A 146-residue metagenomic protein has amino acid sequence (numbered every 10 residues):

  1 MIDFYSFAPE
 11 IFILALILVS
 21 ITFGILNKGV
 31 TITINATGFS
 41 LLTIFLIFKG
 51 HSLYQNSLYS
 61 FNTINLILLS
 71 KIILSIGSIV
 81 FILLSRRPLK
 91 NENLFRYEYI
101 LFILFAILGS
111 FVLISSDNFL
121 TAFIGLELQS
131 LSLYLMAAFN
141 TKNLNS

Functional and structural regions predicted by a protein language model:
M1-S146: Alpha-helical transmembrane segments of multi-pass membrane proteins predominantly involved in bioenergetics
